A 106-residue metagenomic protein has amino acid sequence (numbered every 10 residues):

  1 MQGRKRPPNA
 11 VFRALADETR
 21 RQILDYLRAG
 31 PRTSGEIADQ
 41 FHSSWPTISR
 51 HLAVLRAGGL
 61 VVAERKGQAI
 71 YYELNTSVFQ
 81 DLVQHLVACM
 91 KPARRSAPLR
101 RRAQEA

Functional and structural regions predicted by a protein language model:
M1-P7, D25, T76-A106: Amphipathic alpha-helical dimerization/coiled-coil segments that flank or bridge DNA-binding/regulatory modules
R6-P46, K66-F79: N-terminal helix-turn-helix DNA-binding core of bacterial DNA-binding proteins
L52-A53: Short, hydrophobic-biased segments on the C-terminal half of alpha helices that form "recognition helices"
G59: Glycine-centered, phosphate/nucleic-acid-interacting loop/turn motifs that mediate DNA/RNA or nucleotide
A63: Short beta-strand "wing" residues that participate in macromolecule-binding interfaces
